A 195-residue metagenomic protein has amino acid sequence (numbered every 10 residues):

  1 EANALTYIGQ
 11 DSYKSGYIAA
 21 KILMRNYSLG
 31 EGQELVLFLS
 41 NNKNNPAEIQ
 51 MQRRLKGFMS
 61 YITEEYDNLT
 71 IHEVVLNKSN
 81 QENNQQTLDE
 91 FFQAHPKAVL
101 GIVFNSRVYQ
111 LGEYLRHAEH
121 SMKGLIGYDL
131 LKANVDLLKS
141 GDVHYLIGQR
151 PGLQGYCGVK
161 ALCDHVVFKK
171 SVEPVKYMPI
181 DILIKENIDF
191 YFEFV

Functional and structural regions predicted by a protein language model:
E1-K14, L131-K139: Flexible loop/hinge segments that line or gate small-molecule binding clefts
L5, V99-L100, H144: Conserved acidic residues
L5-T6, E34-P46: Short beta-strand segments enriched in small/hydrophobic residues
I8-E34, Q149-V167: Hydrophobic alpha-helical segments within soluble ligand-binding/sensing domains
S15-A19, E48-L69, Q110, Q154: Short, solvent-exposed amphipathic alpha-helices that sit in or adjacent to ligand/effector-binding or catalytic
L35-L37, M59-Q81: Short beta-strand elements in bilobed, periplasmic/extracellular small-molecule ligand-binding domains
P46, I62, R150-V195: Hinge/cleft segment of the Venus flytrap/periplasmic-binding protein
F58, L76-N134: Hydrophobic alpha-helical
